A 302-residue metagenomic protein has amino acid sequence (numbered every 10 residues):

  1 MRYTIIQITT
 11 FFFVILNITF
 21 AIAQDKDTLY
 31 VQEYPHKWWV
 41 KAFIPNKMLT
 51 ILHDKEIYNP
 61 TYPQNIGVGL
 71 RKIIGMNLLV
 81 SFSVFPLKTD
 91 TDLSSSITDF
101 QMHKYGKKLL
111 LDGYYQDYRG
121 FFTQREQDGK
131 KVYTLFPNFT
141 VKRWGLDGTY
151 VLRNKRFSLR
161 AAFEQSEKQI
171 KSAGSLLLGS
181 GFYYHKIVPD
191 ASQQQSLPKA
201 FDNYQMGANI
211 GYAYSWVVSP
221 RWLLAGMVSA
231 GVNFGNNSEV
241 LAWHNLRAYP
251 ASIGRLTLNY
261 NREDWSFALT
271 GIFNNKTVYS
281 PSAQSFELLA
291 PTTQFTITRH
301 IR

Functional and structural regions predicted by a protein language model:
M1-Q32, W222-L224, I297-I301: Bacterial Sec-dependent N-terminal signal peptides
Y34, D99-D202, I272: Outer-membrane pore/translocation modules
Y34-V40, Q64, I74-M76, K107-L111 (+6 more regions): Outer-envelope beta-barrel architecture signal
V40-A42, V68, M76-V80, L111-G113 (+6 more regions): Membrane-embedded beta-strand positions of outer-membrane beta-barrel proteins
I44-T50, K72-I74, F82-P86, G106-K108 (+7 more regions): Transmembrane beta-strands of outer-membrane beta-barrel pores
M48, Y62, G181-D264: Outer-membrane beta-barrel transmembrane domain signature
E56-P60, T89-S94, L135-T140, P198-Y204 (+2 more regions): Replace "Gram-negative outer membrane beta-barrel proteins" with "bacterial and organellar outer membrane beta-barrel
G145-G148, L152, L289-R302: Outer-membrane beta-barrel "beta-signal"
